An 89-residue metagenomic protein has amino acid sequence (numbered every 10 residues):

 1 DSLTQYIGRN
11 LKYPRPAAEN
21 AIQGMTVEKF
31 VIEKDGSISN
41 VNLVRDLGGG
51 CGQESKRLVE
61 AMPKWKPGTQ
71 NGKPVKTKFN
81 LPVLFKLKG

Functional and structural regions predicted by a protein language model:
D1-G89: Charge-biased low-complexity segments
